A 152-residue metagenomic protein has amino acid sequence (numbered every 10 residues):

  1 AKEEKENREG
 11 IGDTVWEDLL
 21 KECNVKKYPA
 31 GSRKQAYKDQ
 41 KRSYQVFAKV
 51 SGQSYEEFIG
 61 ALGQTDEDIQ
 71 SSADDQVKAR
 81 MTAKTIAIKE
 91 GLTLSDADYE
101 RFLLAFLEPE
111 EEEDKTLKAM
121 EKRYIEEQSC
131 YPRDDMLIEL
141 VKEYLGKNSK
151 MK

Functional and structural regions predicted by a protein language model:
A1-K152: Extended, charged alpha-helical "arm"/coiled-coil substrate-binding scaffolds, typified by the C-terminal helical
